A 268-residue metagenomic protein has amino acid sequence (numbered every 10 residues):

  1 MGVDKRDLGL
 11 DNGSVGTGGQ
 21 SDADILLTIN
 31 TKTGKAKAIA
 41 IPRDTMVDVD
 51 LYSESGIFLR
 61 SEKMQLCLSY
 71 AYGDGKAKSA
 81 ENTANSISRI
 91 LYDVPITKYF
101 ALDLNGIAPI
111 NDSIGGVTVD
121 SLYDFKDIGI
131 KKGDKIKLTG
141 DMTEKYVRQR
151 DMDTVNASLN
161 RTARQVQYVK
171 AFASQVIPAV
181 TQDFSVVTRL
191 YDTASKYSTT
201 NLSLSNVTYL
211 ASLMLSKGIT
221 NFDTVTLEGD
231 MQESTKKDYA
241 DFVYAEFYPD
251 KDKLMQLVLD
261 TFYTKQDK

Functional and structural regions predicted by a protein language model:
M1-K268: Non-catalytic, solvent-exposed segments at the cell envelope interface
